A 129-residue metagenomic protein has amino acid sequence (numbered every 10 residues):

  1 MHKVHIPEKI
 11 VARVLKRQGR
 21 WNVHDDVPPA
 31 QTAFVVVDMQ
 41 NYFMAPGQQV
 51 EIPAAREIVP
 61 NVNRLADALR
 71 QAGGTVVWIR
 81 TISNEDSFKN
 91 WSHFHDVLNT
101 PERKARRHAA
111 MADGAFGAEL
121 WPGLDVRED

Functional and structural regions predicted by a protein language model:
M1-G123, R127: Active-site acidic carboxylates
